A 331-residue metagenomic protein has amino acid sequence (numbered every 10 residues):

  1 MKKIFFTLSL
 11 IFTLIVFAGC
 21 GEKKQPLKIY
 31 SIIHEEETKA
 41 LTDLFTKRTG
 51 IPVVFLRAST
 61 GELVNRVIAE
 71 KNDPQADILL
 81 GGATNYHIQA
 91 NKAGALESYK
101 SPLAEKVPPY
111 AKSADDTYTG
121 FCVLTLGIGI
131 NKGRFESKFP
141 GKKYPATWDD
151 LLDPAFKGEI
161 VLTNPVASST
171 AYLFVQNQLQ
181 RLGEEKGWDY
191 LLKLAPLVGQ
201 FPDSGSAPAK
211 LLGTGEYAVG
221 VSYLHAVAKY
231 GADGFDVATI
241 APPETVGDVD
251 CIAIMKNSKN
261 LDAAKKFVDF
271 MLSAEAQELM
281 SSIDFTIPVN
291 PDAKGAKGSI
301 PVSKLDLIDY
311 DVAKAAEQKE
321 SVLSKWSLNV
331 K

Functional and structural regions predicted by a protein language model:
V16-G19: C-terminal motif of bacterial Sec signal peptides marking the signal peptidase cleavage site
G21-K23: Bacterial signal peptide processing site
K28, I32-K39, G61, Q75-E216: Extracytoplasmic ligand-binding site segments that recognize negatively charged/polar headgroups
I32-V54, I128, Y230: Short, polar/charged alpha-helical segment
N85-Q89, G213, Y217-D236, D284: A ligand-binding cleft/hinge motif common to bilobed small-molecule-binding domains
L124, Y190-A195, F201-P202, D233-S258 (+1 more regions): Periplasmic-binding protein-like
G129-R134, V249-N260, L279-M280: A bilobed periplasmic-binding-protein/Venus flytrap-type ligand-binding module shared by bacterial periplasmic
F156-T163, M271-A293: Periplasmic-binding protein-like
